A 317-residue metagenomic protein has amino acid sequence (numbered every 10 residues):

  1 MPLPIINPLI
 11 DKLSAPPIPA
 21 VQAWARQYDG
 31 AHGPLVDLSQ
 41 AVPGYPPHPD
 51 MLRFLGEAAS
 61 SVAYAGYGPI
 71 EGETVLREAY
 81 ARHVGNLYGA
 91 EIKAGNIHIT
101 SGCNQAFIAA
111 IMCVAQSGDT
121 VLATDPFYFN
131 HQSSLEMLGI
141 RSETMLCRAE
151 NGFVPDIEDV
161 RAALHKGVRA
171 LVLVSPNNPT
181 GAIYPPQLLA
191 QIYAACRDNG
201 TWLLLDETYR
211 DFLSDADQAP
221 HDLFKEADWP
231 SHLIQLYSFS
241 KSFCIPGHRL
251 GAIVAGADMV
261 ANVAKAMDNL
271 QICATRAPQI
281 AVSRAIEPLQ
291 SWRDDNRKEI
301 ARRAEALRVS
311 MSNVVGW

Functional and structural regions predicted by a protein language model:
P2-G102, A109, A285-P288: N-terminal small-domain helix-loop-helix segment of the aminotransferase-like
Y28, H32, L138, D198-N199: Helix C-cap/helix->beta junction micro-motif
E91-I97, S117-T120, G167, P230-L233: Short acidic capping loops at alpha-helix termini that bridge into adjacent secondary structure
I111-L135: Conserved PLP-anchoring active-site segment centered on the Schiff-base-forming lysine
D119, I140, D198-W202, E207 (+1 more regions): A short helix->loop->beta-strand "cap" motif at the edges of active sites that frequently abuts
R148-Q218: Active-site phosphate-binding strand-loop segment of PLP-dependent enzymes
W229-A301, E305-S310: Conserved core segment of the aminotransferase class I/II
